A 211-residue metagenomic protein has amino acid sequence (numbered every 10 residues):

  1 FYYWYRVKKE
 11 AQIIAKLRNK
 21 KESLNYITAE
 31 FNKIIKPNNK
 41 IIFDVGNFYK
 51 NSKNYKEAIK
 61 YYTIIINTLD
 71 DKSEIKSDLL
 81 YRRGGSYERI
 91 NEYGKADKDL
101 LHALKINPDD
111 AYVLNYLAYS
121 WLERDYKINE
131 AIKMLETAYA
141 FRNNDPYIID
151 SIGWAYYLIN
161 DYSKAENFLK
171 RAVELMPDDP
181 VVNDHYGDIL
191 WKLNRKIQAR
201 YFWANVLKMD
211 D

Functional and structural regions predicted by a protein language model:
Y3-W4, N38, K72, D110 (+3 more regions): Residue-level recognition of tetratricopeptide repeat
R6-V7, I41, I75, L79 (+3 more regions): TPR alpha-solenoid repeat register
Q12, N47, G85, Y119-S120 (+2 more regions): Residue-level recognition of tetratricopeptide repeat
K16-L17, N51, R82, R89 (+3 more regions): Register position in tetratricopeptide repeats
I27-F31, Y55, Y62, L100 (+3 more regions): Hydrophobic/aromatic packing residues within the alpha-helices of TPR/SEL1-like helical repeat arrays
K33-I34, T68-K72, I106, F141 (+2 more regions): Structural marker of alpha-solenoid helical repeat scaffolds
